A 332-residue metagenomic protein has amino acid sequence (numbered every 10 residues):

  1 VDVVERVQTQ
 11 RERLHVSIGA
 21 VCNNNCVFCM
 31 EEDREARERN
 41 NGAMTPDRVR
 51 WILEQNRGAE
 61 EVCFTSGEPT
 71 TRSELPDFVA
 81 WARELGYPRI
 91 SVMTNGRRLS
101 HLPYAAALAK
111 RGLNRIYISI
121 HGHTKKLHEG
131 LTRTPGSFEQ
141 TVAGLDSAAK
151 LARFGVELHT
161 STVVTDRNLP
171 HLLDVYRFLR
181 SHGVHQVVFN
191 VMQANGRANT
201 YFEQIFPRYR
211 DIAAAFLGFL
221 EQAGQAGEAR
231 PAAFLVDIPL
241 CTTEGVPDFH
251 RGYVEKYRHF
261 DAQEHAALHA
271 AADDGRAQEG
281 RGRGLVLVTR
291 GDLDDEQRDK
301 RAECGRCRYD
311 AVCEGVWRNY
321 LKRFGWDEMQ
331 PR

Functional and structural regions predicted by a protein language model:
V1-H15, D273-D294: N-terminal [4Fe-4S]-dependent radical SAM core
V7-T45: Canonical Radical SAM [4Fe-4S] cluster-binding loop centered on the CxxxCxxC motif and its immediate flanking residues
I18-N25, E68, D299-C304, D310-A311: Cysteine-centered iron-sulfur cluster-binding motifs in ferredoxin-type domains/subunits of redox enzymes
F28, E32-E35, P247, D310-C313 (+1 more regions): Secreted/processed peptides and extracellular or luminal domains of membrane proteins
E35-E38, K125-T132, G196-F202: A short acidic, helix-capping loop that chelates divalent metal ions and anchors anionic groups
R48-C63, R72-M192: Radical SAM/AdoMet-radical enzyme domain recognition
T134-E139, D146, E157-V288: Radical SAM enzyme [4Fe-4S]-AdoMet core and its adjacent flexible, acidic and glycine-rich loops/tails across
V286-R332: Cysteine-cluster motifs in flexible loop/terminal segments that predominantly coordinate metals
